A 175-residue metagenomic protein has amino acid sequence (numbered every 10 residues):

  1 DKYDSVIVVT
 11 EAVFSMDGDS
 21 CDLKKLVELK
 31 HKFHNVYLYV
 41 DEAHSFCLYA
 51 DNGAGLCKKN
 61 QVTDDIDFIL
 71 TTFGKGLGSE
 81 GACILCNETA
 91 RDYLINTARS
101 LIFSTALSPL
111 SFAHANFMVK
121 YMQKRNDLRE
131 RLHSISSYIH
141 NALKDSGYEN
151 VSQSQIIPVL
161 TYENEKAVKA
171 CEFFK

Functional and structural regions predicted by a protein language model:
D1-V40: Active-site phosphate-binding strand-loop segment of PLP-dependent enzymes
V6, L70, S104-T105, G147-Q153: Short beta-strand
V13-D17, S45-L48, L101-I102, P158-V159: Short, small-residue-enriched loops and turns at beta-alpha junctions that line or gate enzyme active sites
H44, N116-K120, H140, S154-Y162: A short beta-alpha structural unit
K58-Y93: Active-site PLP attachment segment
E80, A98-L107, M122: A short glycine-threonine-serine/GTX helix/turn-capping micro-motif
A106-R125, R131, I135, K144: Structural motif of enzymes handling amino- and sulfur-group chemistry
E130-S137, D145-K175: Conserved PLP-binding catalytic core of the aspartate aminotransferase-like
